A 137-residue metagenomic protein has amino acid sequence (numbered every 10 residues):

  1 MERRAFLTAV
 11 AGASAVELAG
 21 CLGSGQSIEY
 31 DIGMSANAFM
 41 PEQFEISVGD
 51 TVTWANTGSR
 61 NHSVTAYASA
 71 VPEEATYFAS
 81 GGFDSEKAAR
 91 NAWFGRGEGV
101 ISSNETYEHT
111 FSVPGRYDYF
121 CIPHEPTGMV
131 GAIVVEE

Functional and structural regions predicted by a protein language model:
M1-A5: Bacterial N-terminal signal peptides that target proteins for export
L7-A11, C21-E137: Extracytoplasmic copper-binding redox domains, predominantly the cupredoxin/blue-copper superfamily
